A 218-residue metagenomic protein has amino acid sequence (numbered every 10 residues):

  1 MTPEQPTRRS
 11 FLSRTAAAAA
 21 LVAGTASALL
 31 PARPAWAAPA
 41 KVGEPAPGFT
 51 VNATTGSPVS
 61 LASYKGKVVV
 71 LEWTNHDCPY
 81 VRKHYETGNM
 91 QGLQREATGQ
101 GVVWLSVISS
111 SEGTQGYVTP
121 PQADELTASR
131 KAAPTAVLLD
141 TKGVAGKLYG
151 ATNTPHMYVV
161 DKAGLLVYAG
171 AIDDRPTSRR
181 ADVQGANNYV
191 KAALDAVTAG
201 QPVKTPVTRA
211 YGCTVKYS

Functional and structural regions predicted by a protein language model:
M1-S10, T15-A32: N-terminal secretory signal peptides
Q5, S27-T54: C-terminal segment of N-terminal export signals and the immediately downstream linker at the start of the mature
T50-V69: A short beta-strand-turn-helix
Y64-V81: Short active-site neighborhood of thiol/selenol oxidoreductases, capturing the structured segment around
G66-V69, Q100-V103, A132-T135: Loop/turn elements at helix/coil->beta-strand transitions in domains of secreted/extracellular proteins
R82-R130, T141-K147: Structural microenvironment flanking redox-active thiols in thiol-disulfide oxidoreductases
D124-D161, L166-V167: Short, internal strand/loop/helix patches that form the active-site neighborhood or redox-interaction surface
L166-S218: Thiol-/selenol-based redox modules, centered on thioredoxin-like and closely related oxidoreductase domains
